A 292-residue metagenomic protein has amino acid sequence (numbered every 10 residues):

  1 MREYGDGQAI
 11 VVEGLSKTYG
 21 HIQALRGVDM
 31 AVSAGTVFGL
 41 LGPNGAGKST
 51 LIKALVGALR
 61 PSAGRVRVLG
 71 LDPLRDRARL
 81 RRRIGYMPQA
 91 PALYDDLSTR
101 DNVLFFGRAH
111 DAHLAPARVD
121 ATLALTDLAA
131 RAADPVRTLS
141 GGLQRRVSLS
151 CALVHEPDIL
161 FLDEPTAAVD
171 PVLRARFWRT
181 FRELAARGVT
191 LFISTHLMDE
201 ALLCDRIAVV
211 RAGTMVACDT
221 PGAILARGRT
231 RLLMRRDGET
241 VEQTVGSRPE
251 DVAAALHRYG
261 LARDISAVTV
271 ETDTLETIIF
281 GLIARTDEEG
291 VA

Functional and structural regions predicted by a protein language model:
G64-D72, R79-L80: Conserved ABC transporter NBD signature motif
L104, R108-R131: Conserved ABC ATPase "signature" region
L160-E164: Catalytic Walker B motif of ABC-type/P-loop ATPase nucleotide-binding domains
A223-A292: Short, charged/small-residue-rich alpha-helical element at the C-terminal edge of ABC transporter nucleotide-binding
